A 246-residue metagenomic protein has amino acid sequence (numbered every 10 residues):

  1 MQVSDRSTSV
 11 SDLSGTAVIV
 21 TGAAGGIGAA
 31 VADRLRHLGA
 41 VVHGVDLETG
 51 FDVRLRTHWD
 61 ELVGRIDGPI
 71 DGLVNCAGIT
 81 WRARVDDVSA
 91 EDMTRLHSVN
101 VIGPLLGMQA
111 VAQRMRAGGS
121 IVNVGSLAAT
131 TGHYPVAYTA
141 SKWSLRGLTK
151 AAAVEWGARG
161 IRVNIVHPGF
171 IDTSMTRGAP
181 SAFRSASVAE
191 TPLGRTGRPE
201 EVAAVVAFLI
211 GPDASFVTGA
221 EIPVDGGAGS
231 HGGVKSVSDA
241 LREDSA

Functional and structural regions predicted by a protein language model:
Q2-S9, T218-A246: Short C-terminal tail/terminal secondary-structure segment of NAD(P)H-dependent dehydrogenase/reductase domains
C76-W81, G227: Conserved NAD(P)H cofactor-binding loop of Rossmann-fold oxidoreductase domains
R84-V85, D92-T94, S187: Substrate-binding pocket helix/loop in short-chain dehydrogenase/reductase
M108-Q109, K150: A short, exposed helix-loop element centered on a Lys and neighboring polar residues
Q113, V154-A158, S215: Alpha-helical segment proximal to the catalytic Tyr-Lys
V122-S144, T149-A158: Catalytic loop of short-chain dehydrogenase/reductase
I165, A186-V217, V224-G226, A246: C-terminal helical subdomain
